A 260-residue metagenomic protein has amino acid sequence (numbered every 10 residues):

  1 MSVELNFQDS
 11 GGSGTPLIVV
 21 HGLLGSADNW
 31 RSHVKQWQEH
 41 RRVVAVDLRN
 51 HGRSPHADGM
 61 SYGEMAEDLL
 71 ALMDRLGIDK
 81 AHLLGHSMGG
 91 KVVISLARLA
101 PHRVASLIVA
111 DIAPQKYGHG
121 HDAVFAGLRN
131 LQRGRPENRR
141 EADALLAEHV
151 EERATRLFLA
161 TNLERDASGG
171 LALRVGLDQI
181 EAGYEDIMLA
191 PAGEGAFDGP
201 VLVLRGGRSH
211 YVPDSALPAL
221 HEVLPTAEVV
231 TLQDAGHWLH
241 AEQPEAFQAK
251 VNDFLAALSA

Functional and structural regions predicted by a protein language model:
M1-D9: A short loop-to-beta-strand scaffold at the N-terminal edge of the catalytic core in hydrolase folds
G11, R31-Q38, V44-M88, V92 (+1 more regions): Active-site loop/oxyanion-hole signature of alpha/beta-hydrolase fold enzymes
G22-G25, S87: Active-site glycine-rich loops that stabilize anionic/oxyanionic intermediates across multiple enzyme folds
L24-S32: Serine-hydrolase catalytic-loop signature spanning alpha/beta hydrolases and amidase-signature enzymes
D79-G120: Conserved hydrolase catalytic core segment
H119, G134-P191: Conserved alpha/beta-hydrolase catalytic His-Asp/Glu region
S168-V223, E228-T231: Conserved serine/cysteine hydrolase catalytic core
A227-A260: Catalytic active-site module of serine/aspartate enzymes centered on a nucleophile-bearing elbow/loop
